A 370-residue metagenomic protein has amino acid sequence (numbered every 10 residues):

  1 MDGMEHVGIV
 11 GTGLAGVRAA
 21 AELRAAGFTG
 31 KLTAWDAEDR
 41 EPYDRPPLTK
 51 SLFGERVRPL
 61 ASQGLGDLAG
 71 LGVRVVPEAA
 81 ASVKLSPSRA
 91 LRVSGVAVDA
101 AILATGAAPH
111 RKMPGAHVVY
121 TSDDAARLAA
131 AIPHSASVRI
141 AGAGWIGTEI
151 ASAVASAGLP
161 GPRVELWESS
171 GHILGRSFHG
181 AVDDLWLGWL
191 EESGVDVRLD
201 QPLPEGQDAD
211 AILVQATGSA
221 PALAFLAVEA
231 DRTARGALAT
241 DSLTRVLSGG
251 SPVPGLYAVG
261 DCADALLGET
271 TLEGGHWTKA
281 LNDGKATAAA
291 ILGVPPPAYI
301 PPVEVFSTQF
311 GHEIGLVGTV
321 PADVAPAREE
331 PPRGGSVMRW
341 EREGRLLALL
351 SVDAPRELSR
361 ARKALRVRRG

Functional and structural regions predicted by a protein language model:
D2-G8, Q63-R139, Q201-P204, V214-A216 (+1 more regions): FAD-binding core/adjacent interface of flavoenzyme oxidoreductases
D2-V73, A153-S177: Beta1-alpha1 glycine-rich phosphate/pyrophosphate-binding loop at the start of Rossmann-like nucleotide-binding domains
G3-E5, A222, C262-R356: Mid-to-C-terminal Rossmann-like scaffold of FAD/NAD(P)H-dependent oxidoreductases
G11-L14, A141-I146: Glycine-rich Rossmann-fold phosphate-binding loop(s) that bind the pyrophosphate of adenine dinucleotide cofactors
T33, R74-V76, H117, W167 (+2 more regions): General small-molecule cofactor/ligand-binding pocket signal
G115-A136, Q207-A280: FAD-site-proximal beta/loop scaffold in flavoenzymes
S137, I146-Q201, P301-F306: Rossmann-like dinucleotide-binding cores of NAD(P)H-dependent redox enzymes
P355-R369: A short, polar/charged loop-to-alpha-helix boundary motif
